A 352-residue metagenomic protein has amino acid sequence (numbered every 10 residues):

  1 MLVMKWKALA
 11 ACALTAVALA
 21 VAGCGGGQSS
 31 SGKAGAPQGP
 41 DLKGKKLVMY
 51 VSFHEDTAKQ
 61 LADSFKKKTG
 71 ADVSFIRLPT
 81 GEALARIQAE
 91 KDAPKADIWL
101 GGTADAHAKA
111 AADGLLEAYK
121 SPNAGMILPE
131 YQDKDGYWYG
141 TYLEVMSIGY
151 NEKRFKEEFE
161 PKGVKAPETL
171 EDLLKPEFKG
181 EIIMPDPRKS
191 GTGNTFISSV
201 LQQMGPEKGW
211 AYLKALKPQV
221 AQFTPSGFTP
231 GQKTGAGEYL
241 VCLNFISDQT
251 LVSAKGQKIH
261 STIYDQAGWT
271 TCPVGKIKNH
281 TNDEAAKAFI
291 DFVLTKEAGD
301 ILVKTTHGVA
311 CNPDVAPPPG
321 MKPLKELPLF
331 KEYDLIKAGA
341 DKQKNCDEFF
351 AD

Functional and structural regions predicted by a protein language model:
M1-K46: Short, low-complexity disordered leader/linker segments with a strong preference for bacterial N-terminal type II
G25, G35-K109: Early extracytoplasmic/lumenal segment of secretory-pathway proteins
V48-K59, P94-E238: Extracytoplasmic ligand-binding site segments that recognize negatively charged/polar headgroups
D105-K109, G235, Y239-K258: A ligand-binding cleft/hinge motif common to bilobed small-molecule-binding domains
E144, Y212-K217, F223-T224, K255-H280: Periplasmic-binding protein-like
G149-R154, T271-D283, I301-L302: A bilobed periplasmic-binding-protein/Venus flytrap-type ligand-binding module shared by bacterial periplasmic
F178-P185, V293-A316: Periplasmic-binding protein-like
P206-K208, G308-D352: An extracytoplasmic/periplasmic, membrane-proximal ligand-sensing/linker region
